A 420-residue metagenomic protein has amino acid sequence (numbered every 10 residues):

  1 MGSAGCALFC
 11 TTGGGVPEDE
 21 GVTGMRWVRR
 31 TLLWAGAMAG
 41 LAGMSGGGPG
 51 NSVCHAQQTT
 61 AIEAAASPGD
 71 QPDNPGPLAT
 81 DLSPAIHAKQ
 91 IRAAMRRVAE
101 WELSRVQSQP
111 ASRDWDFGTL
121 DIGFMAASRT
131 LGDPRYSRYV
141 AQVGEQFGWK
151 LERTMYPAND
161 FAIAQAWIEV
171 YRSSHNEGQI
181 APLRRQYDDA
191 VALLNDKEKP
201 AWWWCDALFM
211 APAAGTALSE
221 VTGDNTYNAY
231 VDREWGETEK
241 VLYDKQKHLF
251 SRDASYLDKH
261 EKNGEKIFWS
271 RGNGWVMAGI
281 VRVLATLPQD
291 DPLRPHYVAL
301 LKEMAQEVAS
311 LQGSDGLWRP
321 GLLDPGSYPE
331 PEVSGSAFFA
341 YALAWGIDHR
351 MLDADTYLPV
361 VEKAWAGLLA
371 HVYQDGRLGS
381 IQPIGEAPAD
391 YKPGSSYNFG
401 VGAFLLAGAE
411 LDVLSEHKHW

Functional and structural regions predicted by a protein language model:
G13-G24: Short, Lys/Arg-enriched N-terminal segments with co-localized hydrophobic residues within the first ~10-30 amino acids
V22-A35: Bacterial N-terminal signal peptides that target proteins for export
M44-A61: Signal peptide processing junction and immediate N-terminal pro/mature segment of secreted/exported proteins
A66-G118, M125-Q146, K150-A166, V170-S174 (+4 more regions): CBM-like carbohydrate-recognition segments
Q107, G132, G148-E152, H175 (+6 more regions): Helix-capping and short linker residues that terminate individual alpha-solenoid repeat units
I180-F209: Asp-box/WD-like beta-propeller blade repeats and closely related beta-sheet repeat scaffolds
C205-F209, T216-L322, Y328-A340, L352-I381 (+3 more regions): Extended ligand-binding clefts on enzyme/binding-domain cores
